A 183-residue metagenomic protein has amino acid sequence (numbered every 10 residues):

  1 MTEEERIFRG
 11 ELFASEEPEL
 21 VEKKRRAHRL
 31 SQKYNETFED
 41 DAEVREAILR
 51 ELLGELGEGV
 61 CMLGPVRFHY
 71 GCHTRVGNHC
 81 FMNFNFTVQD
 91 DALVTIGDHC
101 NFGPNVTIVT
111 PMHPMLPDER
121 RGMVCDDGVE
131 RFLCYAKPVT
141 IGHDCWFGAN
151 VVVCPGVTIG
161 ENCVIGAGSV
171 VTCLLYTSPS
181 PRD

Functional and structural regions predicted by a protein language model:
M1-G59, M115-D118, R182: Terminal amphipathic alpha-helical/low-complexity segments used for targeting or macromolecular assembly
F8, T140-G142, Y176: Residue-level recognition of short, solvent-exposed, well-ordered loop/turn junctions that link secondary-structure
V66-V76, F81-T158: Flexible, glycine/small-residue-enriched loop-and-beta-strand segment within the central core of proteins
V171-T172: Short hydrophobic beta-strand element within catalytic cores of glycosyltransferases and related nucleotide-activated
Y176-D183: Conserved small/polar residues in nucleotide/adenosyl-binding loops
